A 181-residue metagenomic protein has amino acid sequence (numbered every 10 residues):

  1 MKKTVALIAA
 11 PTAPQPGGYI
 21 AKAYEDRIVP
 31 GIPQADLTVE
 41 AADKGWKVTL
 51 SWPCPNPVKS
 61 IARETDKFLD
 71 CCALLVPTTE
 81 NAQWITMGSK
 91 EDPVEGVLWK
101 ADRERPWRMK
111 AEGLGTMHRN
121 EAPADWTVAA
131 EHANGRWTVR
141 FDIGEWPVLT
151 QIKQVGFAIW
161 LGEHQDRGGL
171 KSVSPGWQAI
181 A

Functional and structural regions predicted by a protein language model:
M1-G17, I61-A133: Extracellular/luminal beta-rich ligand-recognition and adhesion surfaces characterized by aromatic-Gly/Pro-enriched
M1-I61, E80, E112-L114, F157 (+1 more regions): Order/disorder boundary and secretion-linked terminal/linker segments
P30-Q34, V39-D43, K67-L69, P123 (+1 more regions): Short, surface-exposed loop/turn motifs at beta-strand boundaries within globular domains
I32-A35, V58-S60, A124-W126, D142-W146: Short alpha-helical segments and helix-capping/turn motifs at coil-helix boundaries
K47, C71, T138, Q154-G156: Broad gene-expression machinery/nucleic-acid interaction feature
T49-P53, V139-E145: Short, hydrophobic/aromatic-enriched beta-strand segments in well-ordered soluble domains
I61-K67, E145-E163: Short, surface-exposed ligand- or partner-binding patches at beta-edge/loop junctions that are enriched in aromatics
T127-V139, W146-L149: Exposed beta-sheet edge/beta-hairpin loop segments within beta-rich domains
